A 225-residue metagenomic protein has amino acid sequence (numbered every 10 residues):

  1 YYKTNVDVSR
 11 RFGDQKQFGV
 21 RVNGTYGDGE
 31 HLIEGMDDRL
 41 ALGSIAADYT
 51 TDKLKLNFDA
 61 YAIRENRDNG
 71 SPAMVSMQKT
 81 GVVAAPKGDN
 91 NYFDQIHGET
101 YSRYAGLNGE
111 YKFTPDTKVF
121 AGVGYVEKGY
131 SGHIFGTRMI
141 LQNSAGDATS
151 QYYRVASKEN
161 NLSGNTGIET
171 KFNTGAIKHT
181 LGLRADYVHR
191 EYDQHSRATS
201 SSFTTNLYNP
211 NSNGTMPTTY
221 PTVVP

Functional and structural regions predicted by a protein language model:
Y1-G70, Q95-P115: Transmembrane beta-barrel wall of Gram-negative outer-membrane proteins
V8, A41, R64-M77, T100-G106 (+5 more regions): Short secondary-structure transition/capping segments
R11, I45, A73-S76, F113 (+3 more regions): Proline-rich low-complexity regions
Q17-V22, K79-A85, M139-G146, T215-Y220: Short amphipathic alpha-helical segments, especially helix-boundary/capping motifs
G27-E30, A85-F93, A145-Y153, T218-P225: Extracytoplasmic loops and strand-loop junctions of Gram-negative outer membrane beta-barrel proteins
E34, L56-N91, Q95, Y125 (+2 more regions): Outer-membrane beta-barrel and related beta-rich outer-membrane complex signature in Gram-negative bacteria
H97-S144: Charge-patterned, long linear interaction tracts outside catalytic cores
N108-K128, Q151-P225: Face-selective signature of the C-terminal outer-membrane beta-barrel domain
